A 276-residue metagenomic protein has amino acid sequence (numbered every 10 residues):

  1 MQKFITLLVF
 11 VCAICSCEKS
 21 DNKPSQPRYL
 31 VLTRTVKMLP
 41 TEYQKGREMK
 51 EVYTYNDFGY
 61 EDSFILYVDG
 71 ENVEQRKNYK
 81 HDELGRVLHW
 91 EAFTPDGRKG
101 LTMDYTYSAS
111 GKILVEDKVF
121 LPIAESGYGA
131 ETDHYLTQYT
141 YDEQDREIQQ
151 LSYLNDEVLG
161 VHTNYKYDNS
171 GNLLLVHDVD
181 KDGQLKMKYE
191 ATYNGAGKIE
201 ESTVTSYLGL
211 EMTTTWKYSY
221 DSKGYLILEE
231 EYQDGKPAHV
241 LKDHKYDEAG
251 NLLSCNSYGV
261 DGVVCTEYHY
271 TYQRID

Functional and structural regions predicted by a protein language model:
M1, E18: Cys/His-rich metal-coordination motifs, chiefly Zn-binding "fingers/knuckles"
Q2-L7: Sec-dependent signal peptide recognition, specifically the positively charged N-region followed immediately by
A13-S16: C-terminal motif of bacterial Sec signal peptides marking the signal peptidase cleavage site
K19-D276: Buried hydrophobic residues that stabilize the cores of well-folded domains
